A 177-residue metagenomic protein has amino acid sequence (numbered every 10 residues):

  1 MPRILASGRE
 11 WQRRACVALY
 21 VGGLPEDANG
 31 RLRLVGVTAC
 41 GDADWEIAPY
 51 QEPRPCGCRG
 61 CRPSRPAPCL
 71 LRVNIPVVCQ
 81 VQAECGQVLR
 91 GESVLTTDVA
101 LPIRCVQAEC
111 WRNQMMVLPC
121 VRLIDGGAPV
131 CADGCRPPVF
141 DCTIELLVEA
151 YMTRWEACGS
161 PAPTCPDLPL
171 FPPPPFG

Functional and structural regions predicted by a protein language model:
M1-G177: Viral structural modules
